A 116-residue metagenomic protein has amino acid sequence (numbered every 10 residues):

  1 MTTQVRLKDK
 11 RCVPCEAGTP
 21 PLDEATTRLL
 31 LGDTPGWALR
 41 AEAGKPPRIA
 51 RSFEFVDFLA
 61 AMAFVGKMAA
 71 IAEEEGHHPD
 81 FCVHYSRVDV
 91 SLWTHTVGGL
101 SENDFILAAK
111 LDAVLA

Functional and structural regions predicted by a protein language model:
M1-A116: Long, contiguous binding/interaction regions
